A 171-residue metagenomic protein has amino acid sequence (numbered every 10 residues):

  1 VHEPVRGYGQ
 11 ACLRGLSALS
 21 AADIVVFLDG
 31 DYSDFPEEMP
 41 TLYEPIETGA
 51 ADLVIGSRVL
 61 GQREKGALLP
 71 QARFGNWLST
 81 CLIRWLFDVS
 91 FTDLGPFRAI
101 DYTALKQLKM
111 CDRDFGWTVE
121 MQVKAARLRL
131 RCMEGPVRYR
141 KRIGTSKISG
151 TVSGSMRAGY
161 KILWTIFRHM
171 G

Functional and structural regions predicted by a protein language model:
H2, G30, V137-Y139: Short glycine-centered, acidic/aromatic-flanked micro-motifs in structured strand/loop junctions that mark active-site
E3-R6, Q10-L19, I24, P36-F115 (+4 more regions): Acceptor/aglycone-binding surface of glycosyltransferases and processive sugar-polymer synthases
Y32-D34: Acidic metal-phosphate-binding loop of nucleotide-sugar-dependent transferases
V89, R113, V123-R140: Catalytic donor-sugar/metal-binding loop of nucleotide-sugar-dependent glycosyltransferases
E120: Cell-envelope/extracellular polymer assembly enzymes that use nucleotide-activated donors
